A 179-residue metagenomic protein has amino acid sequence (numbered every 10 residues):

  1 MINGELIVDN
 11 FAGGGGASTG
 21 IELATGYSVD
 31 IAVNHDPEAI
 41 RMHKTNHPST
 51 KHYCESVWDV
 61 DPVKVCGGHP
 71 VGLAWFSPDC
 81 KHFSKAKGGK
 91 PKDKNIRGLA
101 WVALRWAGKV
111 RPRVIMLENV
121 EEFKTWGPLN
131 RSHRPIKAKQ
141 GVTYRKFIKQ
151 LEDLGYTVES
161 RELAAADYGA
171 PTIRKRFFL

Functional and structural regions predicted by a protein language model:
N3, G20-S28, N46: A short, Lys/Arg-enriched amphipathic alpha-helix followed by its capping loop at the start of a domain
E5-V8: Conserved hydrophobic helix-helix packing surfaces used for dimerization/oligomerization
N10-G15: Class I SAM-dependent methyltransferase "Motif I" SAM/SAH-binding loop
E22, I40-K44, K51, R145-I148 (+1 more regions): Class I S-adenosyl-L-methionine
V33: The conserved SAM/SAH-binding core of class I Rossmann-like methyltransferase domains, concentrating on the hydrophobic
D36: Conserved SAM/SAH-binding beta-strand->alpha-helix loop
R41-G68: S-adenosyl-L-methionine
V60-L73, C80-L179: Class I S-adenosyl-L-methionine
